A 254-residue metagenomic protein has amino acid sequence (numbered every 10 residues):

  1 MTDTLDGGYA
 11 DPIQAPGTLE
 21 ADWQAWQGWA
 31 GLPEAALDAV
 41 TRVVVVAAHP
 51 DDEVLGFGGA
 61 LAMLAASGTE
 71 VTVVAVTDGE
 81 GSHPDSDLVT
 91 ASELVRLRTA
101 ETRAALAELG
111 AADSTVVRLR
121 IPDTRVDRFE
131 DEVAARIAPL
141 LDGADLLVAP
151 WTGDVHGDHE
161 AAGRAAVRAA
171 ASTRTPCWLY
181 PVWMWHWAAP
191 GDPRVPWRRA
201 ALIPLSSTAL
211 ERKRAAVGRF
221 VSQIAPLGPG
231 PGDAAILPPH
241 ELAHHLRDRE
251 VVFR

Functional and structural regions predicted by a protein language model:
T2-L179, R214-V221, P231-H245, V252: Active-site beta-strand->loop->alpha-helix modules in alpha/beta enzyme cores, enriched in Gly/His/Asp(Glu)
A15, W29, M184-H186, P226: A generic structural signal for solvent-exposed, polar alpha-helical segments
G81, W185-W187, L210: Short, acidic Gly/Pro/Ser/Thr-rich loop/turn segments
S172-R194: Short, flexible loop segments at boundaries between secondary-structure elements
A189-P229: A conserved mid-domain beta-alpha-beta active-site/ligand-binding segment of alpha/beta enzyme cores
